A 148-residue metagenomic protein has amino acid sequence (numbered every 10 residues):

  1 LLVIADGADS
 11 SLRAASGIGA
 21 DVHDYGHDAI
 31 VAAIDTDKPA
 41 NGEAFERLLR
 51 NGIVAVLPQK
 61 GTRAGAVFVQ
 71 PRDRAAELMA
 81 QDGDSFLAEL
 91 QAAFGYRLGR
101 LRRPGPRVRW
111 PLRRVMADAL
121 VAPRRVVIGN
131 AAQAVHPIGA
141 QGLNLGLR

Functional and structural regions predicted by a protein language model:
L2-L112, V121: Conserved FAD-binding catalytic core of PHBH/FMO-like flavoproteins
W110-R148: Conserved mid-domain beta->alpha element of the FAD-binding
